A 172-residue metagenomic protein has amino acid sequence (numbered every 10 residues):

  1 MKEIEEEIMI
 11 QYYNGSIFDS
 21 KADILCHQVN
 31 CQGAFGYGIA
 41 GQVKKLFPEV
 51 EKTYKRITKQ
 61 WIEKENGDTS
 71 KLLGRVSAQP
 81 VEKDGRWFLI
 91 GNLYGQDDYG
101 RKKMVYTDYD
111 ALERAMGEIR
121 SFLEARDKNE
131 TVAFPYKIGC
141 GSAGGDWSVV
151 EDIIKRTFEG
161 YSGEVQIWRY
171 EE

Functional and structural regions predicted by a protein language model:
M1-E172: Macrodomain-like recognition of ADP-ribose-binding/processing modules
